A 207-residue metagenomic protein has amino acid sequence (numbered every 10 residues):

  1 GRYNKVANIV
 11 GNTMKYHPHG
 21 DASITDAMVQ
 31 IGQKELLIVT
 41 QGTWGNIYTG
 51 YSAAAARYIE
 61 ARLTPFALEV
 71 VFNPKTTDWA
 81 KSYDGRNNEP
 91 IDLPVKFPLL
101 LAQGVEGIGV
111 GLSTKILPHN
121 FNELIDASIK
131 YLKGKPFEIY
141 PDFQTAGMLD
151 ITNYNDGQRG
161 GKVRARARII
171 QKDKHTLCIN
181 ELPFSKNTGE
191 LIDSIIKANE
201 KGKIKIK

Functional and structural regions predicted by a protein language model:
G1-K162: Catalytic phosphate-handling regions of large nucleic-acid enzymes and associated NTPases
V163-K207: Gly/Lys-enriched N-terminal cap/neck module of very large, oligomeric protein machines
